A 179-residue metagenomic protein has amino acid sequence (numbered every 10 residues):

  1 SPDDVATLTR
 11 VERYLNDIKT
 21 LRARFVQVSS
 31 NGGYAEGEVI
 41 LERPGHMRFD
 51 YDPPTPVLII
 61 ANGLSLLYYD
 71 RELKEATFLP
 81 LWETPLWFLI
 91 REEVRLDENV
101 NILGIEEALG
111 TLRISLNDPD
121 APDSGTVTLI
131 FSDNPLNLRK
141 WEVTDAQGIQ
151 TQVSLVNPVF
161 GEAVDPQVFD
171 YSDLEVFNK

Functional and structural regions predicted by a protein language model:
S1-V5: N-terminal low-complexity, Pro/Thr/Ser-rich intrinsically disordered segments that act as propeptides or flexible
T7, V11-Y14, P85: Stable alpha-helical elements in mature extracytoplasmic
R13-S30: A short, Trp-centered hydrophobic/proline-enriched beta-strand micro-motif
I18-T20, Y34-E36, E42-P44, P54 (+5 more regions): Extracytoplasmic
F25, M47-Y51, L66-Y69, I114 (+1 more regions): Short hydrophobic/aromatic-rich beta-strand segments that constitute the beta-sheet cores of beta-sandwich/beta-barrel
E38-F88, T151-Q152: An acidic-aromatic
L73-P119: Flexible, surface-exposed loop/linker segments and immediately adjacent secondary-structure boundaries
D97-N99, E107-N178: Gly/Pro-enriched, hydrophobic low-complexity segments that function as extracytoplasmic propeptides/linkers
